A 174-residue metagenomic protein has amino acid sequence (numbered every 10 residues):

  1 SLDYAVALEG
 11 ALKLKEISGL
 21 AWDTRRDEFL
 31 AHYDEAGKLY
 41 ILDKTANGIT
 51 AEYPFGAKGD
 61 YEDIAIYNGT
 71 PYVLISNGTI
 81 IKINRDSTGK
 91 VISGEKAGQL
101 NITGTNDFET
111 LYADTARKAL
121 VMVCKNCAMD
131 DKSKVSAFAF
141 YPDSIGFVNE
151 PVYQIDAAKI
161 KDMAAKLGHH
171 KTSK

Functional and structural regions predicted by a protein language model:
S1-K174: Sequence/structural signature of beta-propeller domains
